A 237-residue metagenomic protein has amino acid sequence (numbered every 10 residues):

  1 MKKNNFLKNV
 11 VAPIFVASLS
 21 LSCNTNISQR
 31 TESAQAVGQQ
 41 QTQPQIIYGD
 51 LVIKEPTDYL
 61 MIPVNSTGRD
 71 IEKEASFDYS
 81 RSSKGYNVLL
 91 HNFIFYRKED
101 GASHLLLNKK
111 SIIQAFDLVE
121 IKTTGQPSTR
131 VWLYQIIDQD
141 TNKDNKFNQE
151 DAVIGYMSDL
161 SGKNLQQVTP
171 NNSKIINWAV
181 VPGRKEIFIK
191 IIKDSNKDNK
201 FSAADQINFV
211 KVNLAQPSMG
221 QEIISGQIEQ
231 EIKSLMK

Functional and structural regions predicted by a protein language model:
K2-V11: Bacterial N-terminal signal peptides that target proteins for export
L19-S22: C-terminal motif of bacterial Sec signal peptides marking the signal peptidase cleavage site
T25-K237: Sequence signature of WD/YWTD-type beta-propeller architectures
